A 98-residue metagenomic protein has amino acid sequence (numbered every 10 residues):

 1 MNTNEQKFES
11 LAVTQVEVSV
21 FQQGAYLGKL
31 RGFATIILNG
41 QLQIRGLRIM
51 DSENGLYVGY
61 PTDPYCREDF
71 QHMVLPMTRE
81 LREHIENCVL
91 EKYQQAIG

Functional and structural regions predicted by a protein language model:
M1-G98: Single-stranded nucleic acid-binding surfaces, predominantly the OB-fold ssDNA-binding core
